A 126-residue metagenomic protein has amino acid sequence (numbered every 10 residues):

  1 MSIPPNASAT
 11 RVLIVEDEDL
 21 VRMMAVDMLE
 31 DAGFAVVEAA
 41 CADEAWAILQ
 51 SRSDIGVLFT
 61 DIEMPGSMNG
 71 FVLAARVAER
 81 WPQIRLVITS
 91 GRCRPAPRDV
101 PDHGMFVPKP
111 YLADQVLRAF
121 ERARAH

Functional and structural regions predicted by a protein language model:
M1-L13, D19, V26, E44 (+4 more regions): Non-catalytic signal-transmission and effector/linker regions of two-component phosphorelay proteins
M23-D31: Charged docking surfaces used in two-component/phosphorelay signaling
E38-V57, P97: Acidic, metal-coordinating helix/loop segments flanking the phosphotransfer/catalytic sites of two-component signaling
C41, M68-L73: Acidic catalytic/metal-coordinating carboxylates
Q50-S53, R76-Q83, P95, D99: Conserved phosphotransfer cores of two-component systems
D61-I62: Active-site residues of response regulator receiver
T89-S90: Hydrophobic/aromatic residues positioned on beta-strands within the core alpha/beta folds
